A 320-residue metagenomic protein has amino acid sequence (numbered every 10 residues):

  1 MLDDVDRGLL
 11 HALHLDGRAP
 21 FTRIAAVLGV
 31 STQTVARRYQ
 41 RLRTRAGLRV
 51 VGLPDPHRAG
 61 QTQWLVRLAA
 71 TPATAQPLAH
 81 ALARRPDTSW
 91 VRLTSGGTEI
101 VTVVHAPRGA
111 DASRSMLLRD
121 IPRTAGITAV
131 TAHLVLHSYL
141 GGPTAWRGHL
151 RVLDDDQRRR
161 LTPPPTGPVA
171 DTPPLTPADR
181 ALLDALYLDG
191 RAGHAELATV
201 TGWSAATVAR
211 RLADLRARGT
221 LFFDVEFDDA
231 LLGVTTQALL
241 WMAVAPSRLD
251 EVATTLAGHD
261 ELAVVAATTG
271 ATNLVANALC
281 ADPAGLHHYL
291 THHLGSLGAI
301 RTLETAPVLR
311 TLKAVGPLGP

Functional and structural regions predicted by a protein language model:
M1-P320: A compositional/biophysical signature of low hydrophobicity enriched in polar/charged and small residues
